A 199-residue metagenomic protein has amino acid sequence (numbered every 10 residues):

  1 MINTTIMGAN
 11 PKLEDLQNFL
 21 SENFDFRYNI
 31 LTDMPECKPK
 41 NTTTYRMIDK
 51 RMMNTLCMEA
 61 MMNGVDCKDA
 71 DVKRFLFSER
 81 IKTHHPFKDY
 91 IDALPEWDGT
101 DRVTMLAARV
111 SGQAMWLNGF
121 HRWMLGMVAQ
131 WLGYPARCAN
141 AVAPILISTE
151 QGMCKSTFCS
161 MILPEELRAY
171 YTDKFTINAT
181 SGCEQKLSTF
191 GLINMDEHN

Functional and structural regions predicted by a protein language model:
M1-D101, S111-N118: N-terminal nucleic-acid engagement/recognition segments and initiation subdomains in replication, restriction
N41, E150, N199: A broadly conserved detector of short glycine/acidic/proline-rich loop/turn motifs that flank catalytic sites and bind
D69-K73, T180, L192: Generic, low-specificity signal for short hydrophobic/alpha-helical stretches with a mild N-terminal bias, encompassing
F75-C183, L187-S188: P-loop NTPase catalytic core of nucleic-acid-dependent motor ATPases
C183-N199: Conserved nucleotide-sensing/catalytic segment adjacent to the nucleotide-binding pocket in NTP-handling enzymes
